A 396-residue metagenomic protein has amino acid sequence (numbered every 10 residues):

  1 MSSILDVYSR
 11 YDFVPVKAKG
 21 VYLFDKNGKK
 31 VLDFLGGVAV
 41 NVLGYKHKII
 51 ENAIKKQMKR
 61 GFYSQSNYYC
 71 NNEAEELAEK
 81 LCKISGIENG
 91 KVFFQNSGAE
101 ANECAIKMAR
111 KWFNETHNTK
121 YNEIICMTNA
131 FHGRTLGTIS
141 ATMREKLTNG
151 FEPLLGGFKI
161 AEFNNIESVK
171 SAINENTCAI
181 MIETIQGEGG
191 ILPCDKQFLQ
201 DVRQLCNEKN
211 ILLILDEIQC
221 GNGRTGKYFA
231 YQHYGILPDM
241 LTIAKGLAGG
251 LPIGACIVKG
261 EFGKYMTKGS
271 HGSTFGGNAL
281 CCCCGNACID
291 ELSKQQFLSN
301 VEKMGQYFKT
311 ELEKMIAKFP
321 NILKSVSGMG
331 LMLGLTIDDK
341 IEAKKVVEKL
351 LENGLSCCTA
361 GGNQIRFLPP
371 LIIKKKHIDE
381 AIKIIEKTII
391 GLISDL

Functional and structural regions predicted by a protein language model:
M1-L396: Conserved N-terminal phosphate-binding loop of PLP-dependent enzymes in the Aspartate aminotransferase
